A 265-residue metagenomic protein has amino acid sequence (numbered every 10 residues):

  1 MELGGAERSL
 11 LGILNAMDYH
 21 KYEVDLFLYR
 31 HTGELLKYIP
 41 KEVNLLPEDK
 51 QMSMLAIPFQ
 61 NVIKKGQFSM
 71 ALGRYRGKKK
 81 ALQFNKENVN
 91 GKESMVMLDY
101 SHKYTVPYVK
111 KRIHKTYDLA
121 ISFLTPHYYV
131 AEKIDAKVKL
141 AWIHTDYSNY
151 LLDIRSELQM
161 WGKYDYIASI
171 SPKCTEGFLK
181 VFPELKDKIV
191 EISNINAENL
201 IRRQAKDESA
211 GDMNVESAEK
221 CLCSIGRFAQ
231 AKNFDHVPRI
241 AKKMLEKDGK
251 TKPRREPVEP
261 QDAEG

Functional and structural regions predicted by a protein language model:
M1-E2, N214, I225-A229, M244 (+1 more regions): Short donor-sugar binding/catalytic loops of nucleotide-sugar-dependent glycosyltransferases, especially enzymes
E2-L3, K21-E93: N-terminal strand-loop element at the rim of the active site of nucleotide-sugar-dependent glycosyltransferases
L28-G33, I225, T251-G265: Glycosyltransferase donor-sugar binding loop
V106-T116, Y128, S148-I170, C174: Membrane-proximal helix-turn-helix segments that form the acceptor-binding/catalytic region of lipid-linked
L119-Y147: Active-site proximal beta-strand in glycosyltransferases
L140-H144, S148, G162-Q204: Donor nucleotide-sugar binding/catalytic pocket of nucleotide-sugar-dependent glycosyltransferases
R203-C221, L245-D248: Nucleotide-sugar donor-binding and catalytic loop/hinge architecture of NDP-sugar-dependent glycosyltransferases
D212-K232, P238-A241: Conserved donor-binding/catalytic core segment of Leloir-type glycosyltransferases
